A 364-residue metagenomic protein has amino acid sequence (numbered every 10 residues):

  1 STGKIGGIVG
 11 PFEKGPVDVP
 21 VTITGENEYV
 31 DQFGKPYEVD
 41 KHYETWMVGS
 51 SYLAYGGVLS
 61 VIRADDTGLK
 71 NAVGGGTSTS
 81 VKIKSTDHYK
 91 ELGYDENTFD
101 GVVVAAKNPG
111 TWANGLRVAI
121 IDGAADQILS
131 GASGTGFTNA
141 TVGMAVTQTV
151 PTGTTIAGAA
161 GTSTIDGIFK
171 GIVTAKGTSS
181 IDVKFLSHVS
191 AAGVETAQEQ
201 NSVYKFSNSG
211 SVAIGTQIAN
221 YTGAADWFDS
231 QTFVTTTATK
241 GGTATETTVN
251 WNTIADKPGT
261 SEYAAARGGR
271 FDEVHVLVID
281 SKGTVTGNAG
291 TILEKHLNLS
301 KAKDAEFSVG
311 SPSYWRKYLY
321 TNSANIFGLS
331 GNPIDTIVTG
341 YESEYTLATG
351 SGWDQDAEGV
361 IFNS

Functional and structural regions predicted by a protein language model:
S1-S364: Surface-exposed assembly/interface segments
